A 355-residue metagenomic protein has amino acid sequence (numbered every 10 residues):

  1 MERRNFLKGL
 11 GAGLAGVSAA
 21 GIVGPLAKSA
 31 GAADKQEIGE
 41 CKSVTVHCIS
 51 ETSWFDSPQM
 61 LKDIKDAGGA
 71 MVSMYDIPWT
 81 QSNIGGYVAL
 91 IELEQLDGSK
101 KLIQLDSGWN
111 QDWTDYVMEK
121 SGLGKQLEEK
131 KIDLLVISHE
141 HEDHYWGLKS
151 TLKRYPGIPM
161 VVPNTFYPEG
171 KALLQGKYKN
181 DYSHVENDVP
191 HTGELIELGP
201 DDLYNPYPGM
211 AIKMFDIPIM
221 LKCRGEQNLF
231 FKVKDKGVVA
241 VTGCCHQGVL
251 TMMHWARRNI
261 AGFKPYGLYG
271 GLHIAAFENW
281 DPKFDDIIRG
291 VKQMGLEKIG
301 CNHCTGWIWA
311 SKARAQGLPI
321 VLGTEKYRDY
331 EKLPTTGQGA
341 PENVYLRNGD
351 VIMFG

Functional and structural regions predicted by a protein language model:
M1, I22-T45: C-terminal segment of N-terminal export signals and the immediately downstream linker at the start of the mature
N5-A27: N-terminal export signals
Q36-D63, I212: N-terminal amphipathic/basic leader segments beginning at the initiator methionine
T45-S50, I103-D106, G209-P218, V238-C244: Active-site-proximal beta-strand elements of phosphoester/diester hydrolases
E51-D56, L61-S121, E226-T242: Conserved beta-strand hairpin/beta-sheet module of binuclear metal-dependent hydrolase folds, prominently
D112-V161, R258-Y269: Active-site metal-binding motif and surrounding structural segment of the metallo-beta-lactamase
E140-E142, N228-A240, C244-T336: Cap/insert and terminal regions of metallo-dependent hydrolase folds
N164-Q227, L322-V351: Metallo-beta-lactamase
